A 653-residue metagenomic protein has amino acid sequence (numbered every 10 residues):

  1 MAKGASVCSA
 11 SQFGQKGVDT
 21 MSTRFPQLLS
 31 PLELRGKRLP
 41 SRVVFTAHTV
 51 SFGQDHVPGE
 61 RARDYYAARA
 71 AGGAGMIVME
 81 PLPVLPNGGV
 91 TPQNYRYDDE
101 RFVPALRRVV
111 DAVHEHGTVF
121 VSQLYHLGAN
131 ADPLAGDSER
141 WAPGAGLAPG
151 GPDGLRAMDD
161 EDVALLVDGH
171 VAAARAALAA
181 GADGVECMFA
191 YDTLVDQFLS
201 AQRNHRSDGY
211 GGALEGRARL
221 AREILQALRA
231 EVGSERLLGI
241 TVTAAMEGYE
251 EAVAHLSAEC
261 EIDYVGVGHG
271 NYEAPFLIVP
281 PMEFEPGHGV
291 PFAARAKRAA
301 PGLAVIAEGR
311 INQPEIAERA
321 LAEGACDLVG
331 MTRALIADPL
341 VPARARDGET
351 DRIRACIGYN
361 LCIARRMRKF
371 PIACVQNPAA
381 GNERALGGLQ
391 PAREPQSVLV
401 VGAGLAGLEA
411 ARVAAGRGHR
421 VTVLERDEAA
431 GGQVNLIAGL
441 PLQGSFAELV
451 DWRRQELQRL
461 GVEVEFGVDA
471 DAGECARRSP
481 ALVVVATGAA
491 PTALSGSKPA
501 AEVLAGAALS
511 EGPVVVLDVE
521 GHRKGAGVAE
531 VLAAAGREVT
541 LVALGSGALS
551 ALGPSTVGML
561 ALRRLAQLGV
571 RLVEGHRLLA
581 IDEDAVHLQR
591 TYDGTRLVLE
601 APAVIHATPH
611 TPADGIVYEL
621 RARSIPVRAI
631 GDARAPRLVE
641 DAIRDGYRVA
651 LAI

Functional and structural regions predicted by a protein language model:
K3-V401, L405, V413, R420-V421: Flavin-dependent oxidoreductase catalytic cores
A74, T118, A182, H419 (+4 more regions): Short phosphate-binding/catalytic loops that engage adenosine nucleotides
L82-P83, Y125-L127, F189-D192, N204 (+9 more regions): Short, ordered loop/turn segments at secondary-structure junctions
C260, A300-P301, G324-A325, L460 (+3 more regions): Short, structured coil segments at secondary-structure junctions
V265, A296, A320, T332 (+8 more regions): Hydrophobic, well-ordered secondary-structure elements that form the walls of internal hydrophobic environments
E315, A392-R426, E465-S479, A486-G553 (+2 more regions): Rossmann-like dinucleotide/flavin-binding elements
R420-R459, G521-H576, R634: Rossmann-like dinucleotide-binding cores of NAD(P)H-dependent redox enzymes
V586-R590: SH3/SH3-like beta-barrel fold
